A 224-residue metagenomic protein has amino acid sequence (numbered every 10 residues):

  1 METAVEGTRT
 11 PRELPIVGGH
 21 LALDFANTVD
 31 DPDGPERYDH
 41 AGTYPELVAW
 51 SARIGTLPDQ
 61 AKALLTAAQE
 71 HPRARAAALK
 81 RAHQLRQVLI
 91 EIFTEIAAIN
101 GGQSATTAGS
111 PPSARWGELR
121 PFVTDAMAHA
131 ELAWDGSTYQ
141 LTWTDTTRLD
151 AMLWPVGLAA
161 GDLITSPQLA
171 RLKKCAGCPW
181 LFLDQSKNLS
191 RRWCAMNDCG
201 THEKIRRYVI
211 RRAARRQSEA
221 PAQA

Functional and structural regions predicted by a protein language model:
M1-K174, P179, A220-A224: Short helix-coil boundary/hinge micro-motifs
L172, R191, M196, H202: Residues immediately within or flanking Cys/His clusters that coordinate Zn2+ in small zinc-binding modules
D184-Q185, I205: Short, non-ligating residues that shape and space the ligands of small metal-coordination modules and catalytic
K187-L189: Short acidic, glycine/proline-rich loop/turn micro-motifs
D198-S218: Basic DNA-binding region of bZIP-type proteins
